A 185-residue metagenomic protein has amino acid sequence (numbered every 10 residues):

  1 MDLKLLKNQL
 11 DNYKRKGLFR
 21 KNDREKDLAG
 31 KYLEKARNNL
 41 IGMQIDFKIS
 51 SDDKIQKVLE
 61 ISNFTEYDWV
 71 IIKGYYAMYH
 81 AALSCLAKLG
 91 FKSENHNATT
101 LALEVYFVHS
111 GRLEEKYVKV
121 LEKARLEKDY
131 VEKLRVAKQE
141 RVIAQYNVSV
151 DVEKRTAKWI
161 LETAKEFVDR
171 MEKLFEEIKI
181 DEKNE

Functional and structural regions predicted by a protein language model:
M1-E185: Terminal alpha-helical segments
